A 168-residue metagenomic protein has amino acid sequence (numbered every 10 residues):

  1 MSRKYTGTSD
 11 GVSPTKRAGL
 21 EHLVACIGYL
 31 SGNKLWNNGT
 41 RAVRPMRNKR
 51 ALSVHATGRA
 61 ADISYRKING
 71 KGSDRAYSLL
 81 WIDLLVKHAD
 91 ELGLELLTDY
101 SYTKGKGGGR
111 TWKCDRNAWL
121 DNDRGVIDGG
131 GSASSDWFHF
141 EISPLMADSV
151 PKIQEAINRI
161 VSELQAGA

Functional and structural regions predicted by a protein language model:
M1-D10, H55-I68: Acidic/histidine-rich, surface-exposed loop or edge segments in extracytoplasmic proteins
M1-S31, P144-A168: Intrinsically disordered, low-complexity, Pro/Ser/Thr/Asn/Gly/Ala-rich spacer/linker segments adjacent to signal
D10-R50, L96-K106: Extended, low-complexity, intrinsically disordered C-terminal regulatory tails of eukaryotic serine/threonine kinases
V12-L20, S53-A56, K71-S78: Solvent-exposed, acidic/flexible segments
L30, K34-A56, T111-V126: Active-site-adjacent substructure of cysteine-protease-like catalytic cores
A51-S64, S134-I142: Histidine-centered divalent-metal-coordination microenvironment in nucleic-acid enzymes
K67-A168: Catalytic cores and adjacent binding grooves of peptidoglycan-active enzymes
